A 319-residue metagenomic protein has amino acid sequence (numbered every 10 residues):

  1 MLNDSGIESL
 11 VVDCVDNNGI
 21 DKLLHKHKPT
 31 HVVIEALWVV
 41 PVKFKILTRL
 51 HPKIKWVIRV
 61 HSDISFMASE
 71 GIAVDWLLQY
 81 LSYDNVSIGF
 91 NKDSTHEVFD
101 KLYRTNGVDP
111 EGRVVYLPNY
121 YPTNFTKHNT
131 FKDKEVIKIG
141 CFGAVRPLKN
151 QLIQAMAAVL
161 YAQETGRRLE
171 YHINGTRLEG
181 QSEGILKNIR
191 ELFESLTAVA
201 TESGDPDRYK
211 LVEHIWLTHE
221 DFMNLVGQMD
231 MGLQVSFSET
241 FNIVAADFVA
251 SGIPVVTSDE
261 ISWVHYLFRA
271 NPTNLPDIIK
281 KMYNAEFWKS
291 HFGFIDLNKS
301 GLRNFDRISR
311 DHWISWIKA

Functional and structural regions predicted by a protein language model:
G71-I72, W76-V114: A short, active-site helix/loop in glycosyltransferases that binds the activated sugar's phosphate group
S94, E111-K127, T176-L178, G301: Short beta-strand->alpha-helix junction loop in the catalytic core of nucleotide-activated group-transfer enzymes
T130-K149, A155-V159, H172: Conserved donor-binding/catalytic core segment of Leloir-type glycosyltransferases
E170-E191: Glycosyltransferase donor-sugar binding loop
L186-L217: Nucleotide-activated donor-binding/catalytic signature segment of Leloir-type glycosyltransferases, i.e., the conserved
F237: Aromatic "clamp/platform" in nucleotide-sugar-dependent glycosyltransferases that forms part of the donor/acceptor
A245, A250-T257: Short hydrophobic beta-strand element within catalytic cores of glycosyltransferases and related nucleotide-activated
T273, Y283-A319: A charged, aromatic-enriched C-terminal amphipathic alpha-helix characteristic of glycosyltransferases across folds
